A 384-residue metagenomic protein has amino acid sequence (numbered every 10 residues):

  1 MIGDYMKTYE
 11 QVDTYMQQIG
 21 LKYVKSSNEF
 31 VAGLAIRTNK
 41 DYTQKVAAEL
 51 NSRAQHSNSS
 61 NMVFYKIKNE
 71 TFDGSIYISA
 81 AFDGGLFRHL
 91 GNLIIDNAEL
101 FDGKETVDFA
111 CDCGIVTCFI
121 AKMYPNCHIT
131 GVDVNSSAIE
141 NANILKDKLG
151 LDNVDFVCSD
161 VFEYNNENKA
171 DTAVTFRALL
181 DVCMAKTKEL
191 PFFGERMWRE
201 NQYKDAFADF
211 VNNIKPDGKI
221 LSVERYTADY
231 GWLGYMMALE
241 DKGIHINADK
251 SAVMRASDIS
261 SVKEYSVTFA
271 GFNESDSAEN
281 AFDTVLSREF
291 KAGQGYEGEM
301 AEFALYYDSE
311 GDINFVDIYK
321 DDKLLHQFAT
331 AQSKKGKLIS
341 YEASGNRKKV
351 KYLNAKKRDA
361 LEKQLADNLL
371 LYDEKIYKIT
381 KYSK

Functional and structural regions predicted by a protein language model:
D83-D102: Conserved alpha-helix/loop element of class I SAM-dependent methyltransferases that forms part of the SAM/SAH-binding
C113-P125: Conserved SAM-binding loop of SAM-dependent methyltransferases across substrates and taxa, primarily the Class I
N135: Conserved SAM/SAH-binding beta-strand->alpha-helix loop
A142-N143: Conserved SAM-binding loop
G150-V161: Conserved SAM-binding strand-loop segment of SAM-dependent methyltransferases
N165-A173: A short acidic, Gly/Pro-enriched loop at the edge of an enzyme's catalytic core that lines a small-molecule cofactor
F176-A206: Mobile active-site "lid"/loop adjacent to the S-adenosyl-L-methionine
D217-E224: Conserved beta-strand signature within the Rossmann-like core of class I S-adenosyl-L-methionine
